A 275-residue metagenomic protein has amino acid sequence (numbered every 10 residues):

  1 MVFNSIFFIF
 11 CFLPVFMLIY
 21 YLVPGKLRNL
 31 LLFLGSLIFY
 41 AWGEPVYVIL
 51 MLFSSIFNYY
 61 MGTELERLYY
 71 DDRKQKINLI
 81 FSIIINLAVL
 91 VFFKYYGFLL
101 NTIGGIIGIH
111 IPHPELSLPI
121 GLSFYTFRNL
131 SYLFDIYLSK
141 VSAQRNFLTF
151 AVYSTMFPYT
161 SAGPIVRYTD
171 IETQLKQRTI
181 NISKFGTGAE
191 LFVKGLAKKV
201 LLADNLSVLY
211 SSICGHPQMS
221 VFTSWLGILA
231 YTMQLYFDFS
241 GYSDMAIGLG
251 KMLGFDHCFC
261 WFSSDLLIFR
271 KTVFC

Functional and structural regions predicted by a protein language model:
M1-C275: Membrane-embedded transmembrane alpha-helical bundles that form the catalytic cores of multi-pass lipid-modifying
